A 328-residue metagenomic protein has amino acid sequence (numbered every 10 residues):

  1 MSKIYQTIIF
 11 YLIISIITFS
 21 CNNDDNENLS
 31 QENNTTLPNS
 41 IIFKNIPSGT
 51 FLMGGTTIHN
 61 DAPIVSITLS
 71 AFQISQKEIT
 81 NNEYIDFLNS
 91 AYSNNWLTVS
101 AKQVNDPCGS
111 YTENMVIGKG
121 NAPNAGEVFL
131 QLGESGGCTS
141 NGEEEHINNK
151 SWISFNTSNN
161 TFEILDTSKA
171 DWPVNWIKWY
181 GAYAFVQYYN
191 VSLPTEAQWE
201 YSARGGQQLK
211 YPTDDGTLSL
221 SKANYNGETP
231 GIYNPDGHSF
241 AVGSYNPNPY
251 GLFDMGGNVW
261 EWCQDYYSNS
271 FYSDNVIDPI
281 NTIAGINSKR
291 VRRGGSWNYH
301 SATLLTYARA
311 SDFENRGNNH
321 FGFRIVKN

Functional and structural regions predicted by a protein language model:
S2-F19: Sec-dependent bacterial lipoprotein signal peptides
I17-I42: Bacterial Sec-dependent N-terminal signal peptides
E27-N33, H59-I64, A308-E314: Short, P/G- and charge-enriched loop/turn segments at secondary-structure junctions
L37-E127, Q131-N149, W176-K178, G257: A short glycine-rich, aromatic-capped structural motif
L52, T56, S140, N148-N149 (+2 more regions): Functional-site microenvironments in short loops/helix caps that host divalent-cation chemistry
N94, S268-N269, F313: Flexible, glycine-rich phosphate/dinucleotide-binding loops and adjacent beta-alpha linkers at cofactor/substrate
N319-N328: Short, structured beta-strand segments at or near domain termini in extracellular proteins/domains
